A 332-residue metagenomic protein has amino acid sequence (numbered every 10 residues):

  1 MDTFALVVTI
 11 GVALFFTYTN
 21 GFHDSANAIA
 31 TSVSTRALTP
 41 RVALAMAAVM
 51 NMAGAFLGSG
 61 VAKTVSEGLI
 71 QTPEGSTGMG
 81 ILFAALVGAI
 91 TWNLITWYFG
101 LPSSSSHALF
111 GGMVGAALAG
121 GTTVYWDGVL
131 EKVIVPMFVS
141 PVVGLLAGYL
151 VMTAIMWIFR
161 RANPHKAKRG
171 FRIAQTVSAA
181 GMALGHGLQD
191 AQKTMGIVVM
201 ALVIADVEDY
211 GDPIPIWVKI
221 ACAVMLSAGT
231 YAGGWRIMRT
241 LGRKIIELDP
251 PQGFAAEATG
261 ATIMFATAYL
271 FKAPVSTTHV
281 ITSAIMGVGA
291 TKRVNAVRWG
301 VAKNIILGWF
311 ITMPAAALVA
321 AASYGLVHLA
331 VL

Functional and structural regions predicted by a protein language model:
M1-L332: Multi-pass alpha-helical transmembrane bundle typical of ion/small-solute transporters and intramembrane aspartyl
